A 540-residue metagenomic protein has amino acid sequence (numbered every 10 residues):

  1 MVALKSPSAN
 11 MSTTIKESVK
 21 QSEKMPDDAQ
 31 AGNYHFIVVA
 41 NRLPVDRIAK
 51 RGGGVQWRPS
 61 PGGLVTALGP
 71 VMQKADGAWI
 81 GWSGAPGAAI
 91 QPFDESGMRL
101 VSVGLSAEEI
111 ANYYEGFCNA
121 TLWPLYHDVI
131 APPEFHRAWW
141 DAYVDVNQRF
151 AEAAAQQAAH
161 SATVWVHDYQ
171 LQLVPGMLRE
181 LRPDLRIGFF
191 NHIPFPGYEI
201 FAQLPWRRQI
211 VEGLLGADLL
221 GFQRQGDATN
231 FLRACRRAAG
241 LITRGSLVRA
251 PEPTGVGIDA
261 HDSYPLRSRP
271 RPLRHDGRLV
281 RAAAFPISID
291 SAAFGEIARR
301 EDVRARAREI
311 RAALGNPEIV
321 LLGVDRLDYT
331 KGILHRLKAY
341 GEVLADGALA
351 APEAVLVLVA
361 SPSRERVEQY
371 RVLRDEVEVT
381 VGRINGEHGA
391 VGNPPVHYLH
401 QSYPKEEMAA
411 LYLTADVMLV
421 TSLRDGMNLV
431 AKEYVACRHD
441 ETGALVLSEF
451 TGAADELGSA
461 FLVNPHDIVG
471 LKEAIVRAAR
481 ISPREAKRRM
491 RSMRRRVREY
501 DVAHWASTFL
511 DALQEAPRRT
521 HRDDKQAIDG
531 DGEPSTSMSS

Functional and structural regions predicted by a protein language model:
V2-S540: Catalytic cores of carbohydrate-active enzymes across secretory and cytosolic contexts
